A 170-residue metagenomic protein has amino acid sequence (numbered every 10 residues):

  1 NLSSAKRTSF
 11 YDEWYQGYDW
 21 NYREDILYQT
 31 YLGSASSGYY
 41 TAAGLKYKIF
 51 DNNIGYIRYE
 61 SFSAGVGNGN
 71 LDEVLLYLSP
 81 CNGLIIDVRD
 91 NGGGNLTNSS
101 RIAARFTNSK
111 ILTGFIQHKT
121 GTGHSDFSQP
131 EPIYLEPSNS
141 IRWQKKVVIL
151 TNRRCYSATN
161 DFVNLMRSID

Functional and structural regions predicted by a protein language model:
N1-L84, V88-G114, S125-S128, K146: Flexible, low-complexity junctional segments that flank or bridge functional domains
L96-D170: Conserved acidic, small-residue-rich alpha-beta core segments centered on
